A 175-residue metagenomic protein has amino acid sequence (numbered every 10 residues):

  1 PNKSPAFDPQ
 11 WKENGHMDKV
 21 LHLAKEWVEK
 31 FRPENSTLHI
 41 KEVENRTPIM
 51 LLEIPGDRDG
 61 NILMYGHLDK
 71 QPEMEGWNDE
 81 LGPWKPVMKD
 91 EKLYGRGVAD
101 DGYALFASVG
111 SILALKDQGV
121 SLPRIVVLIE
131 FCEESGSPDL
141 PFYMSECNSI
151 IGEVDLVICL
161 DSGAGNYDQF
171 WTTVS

Functional and structural regions predicted by a protein language model:
P1-E75: N-terminal helical capping/dimerization or prosegment-like subdomains of hydrolases acting on amide or phosphate bonds
K3, G97-A99, P138: Gly/Ser/Thr-rich beta-alpha loop segments that engage phosphate groups in nucleotides
F7-W11, W27, Y65, W77-E80 (+3 more regions): Tryptophan-centered motif/residue detector
K41, G97, C132: Glycine- and other small-residue-rich loops at beta-strand/loop junctions that grip anionic moieties
E42-N45, V87-K92, S175: Short, ordered beta-strand-loop transition motifs
R46-I49, L81-P83, Q169: Short glycine-rich loop/turn motifs
D59-I129: Active-site metal-coordination/substrate-binding segment of hydrolases, especially metallo-dependent peptidases
D101-V174: Acidic/histidine-rich catalytic neighborhood of metal-dependent amide-processing enzymes
